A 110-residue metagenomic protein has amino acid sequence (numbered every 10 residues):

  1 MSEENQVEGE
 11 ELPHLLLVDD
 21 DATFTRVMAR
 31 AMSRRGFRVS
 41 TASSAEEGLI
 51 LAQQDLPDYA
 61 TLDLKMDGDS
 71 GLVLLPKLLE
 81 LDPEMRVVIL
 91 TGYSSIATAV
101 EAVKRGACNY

Functional and structural regions predicted by a protein language model:
M1-H14: Non-catalytic signal-transmission and effector/linker regions of two-component phosphorelay proteins
D21, R38, L64-K65, R86: The short loop immediately C-terminal to the conserved phospho-acceptor aspartate in CheY-like receiver
T25, D67, T91, S95: The feature encodes the CheY-like receiver
R26-R34: Charged docking surfaces used in two-component/phosphorelay signaling
G36-S43, L51: Short hydrophobic/Thr-rich beta-strand motif most characteristic of the beta2 strand and flanking loop of CheY-like
S44-E47, S70-V73: Acidic catalytic/metal-coordinating carboxylates
D55-T61, M66, V88: Active-site beta3 strand of CheY-like receiver
